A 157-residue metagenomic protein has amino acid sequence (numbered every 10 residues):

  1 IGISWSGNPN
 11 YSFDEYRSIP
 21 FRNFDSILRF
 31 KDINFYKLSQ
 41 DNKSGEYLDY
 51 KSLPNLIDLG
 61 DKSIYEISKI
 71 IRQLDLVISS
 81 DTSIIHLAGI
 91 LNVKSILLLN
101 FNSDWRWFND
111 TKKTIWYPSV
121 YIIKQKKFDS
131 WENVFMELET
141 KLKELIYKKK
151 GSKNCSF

Functional and structural regions predicted by a protein language model:
I1-F157: Catalytic machinery of carbohydrate-active enzymes, primarily nucleotide-sugar-dependent glycosyltransferases
